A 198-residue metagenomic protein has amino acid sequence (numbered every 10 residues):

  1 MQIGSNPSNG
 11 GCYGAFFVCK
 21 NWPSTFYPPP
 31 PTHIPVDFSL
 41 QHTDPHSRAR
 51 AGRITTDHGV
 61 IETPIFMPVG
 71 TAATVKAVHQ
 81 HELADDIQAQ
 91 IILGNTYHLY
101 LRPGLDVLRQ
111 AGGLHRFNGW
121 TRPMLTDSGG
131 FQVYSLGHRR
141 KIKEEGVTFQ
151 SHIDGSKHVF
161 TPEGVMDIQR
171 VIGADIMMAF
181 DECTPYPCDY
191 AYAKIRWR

Functional and structural regions predicted by a protein language model:
G4-N9: Ser/Thr/Pro/Gly-rich low-complexity, intrinsically disordered segments
P28-P30: Compositionally biased, intrinsically disordered low-complexity segments enriched in Pro/Arg/Gln/His
H33-R198: Non-catalytic, usually N-terminal nucleic-acid engagement modules in DNA/RNA processing proteins
